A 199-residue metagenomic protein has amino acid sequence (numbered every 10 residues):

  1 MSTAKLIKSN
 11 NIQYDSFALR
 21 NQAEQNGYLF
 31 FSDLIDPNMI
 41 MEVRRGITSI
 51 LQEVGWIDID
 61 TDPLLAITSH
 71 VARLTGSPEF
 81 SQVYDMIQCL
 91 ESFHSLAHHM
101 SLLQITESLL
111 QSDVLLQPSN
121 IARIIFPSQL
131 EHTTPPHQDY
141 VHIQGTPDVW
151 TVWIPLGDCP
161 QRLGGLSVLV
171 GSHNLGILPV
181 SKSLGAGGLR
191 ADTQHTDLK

Functional and structural regions predicted by a protein language model:
M1-Q25, S32-P136, H142-I143: Non-heme Fe(II)-dependent double-stranded beta-helix
A4, C159-K199: Double-stranded beta-helix
C89, P118, D148, R162-G164: Residues that flank catalytic or metal-binding motifs in active/ligand-binding sites
Q138, I154-D158, V170: Short, structured patches in soluble enzyme cores that scaffold and shape functional sites
V141-Q144, K199: Short Gly/Pro-enriched turn/cap motifs at secondary-structure boundaries
Q144-Q161: Short, conserved beta-strand element in jelly-roll/cupin
